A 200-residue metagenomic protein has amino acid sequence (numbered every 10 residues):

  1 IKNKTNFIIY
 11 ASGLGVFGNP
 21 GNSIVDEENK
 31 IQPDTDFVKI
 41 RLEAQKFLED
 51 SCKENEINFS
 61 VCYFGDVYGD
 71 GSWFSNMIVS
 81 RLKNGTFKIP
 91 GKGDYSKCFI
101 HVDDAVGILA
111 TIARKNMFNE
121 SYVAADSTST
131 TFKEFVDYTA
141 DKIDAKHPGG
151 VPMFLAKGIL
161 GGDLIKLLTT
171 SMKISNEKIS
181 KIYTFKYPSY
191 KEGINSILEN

Functional and structural regions predicted by a protein language model:
I1-D36: Conserved Rossmann-fold NAD(P)-dependent oxidoreductase catalytic core, especially the SDR/UDP-sugar
D34-S60: Active-site Tyr-X1-5-Lys
L42, N55-I57, V67-I78, T111-Y122 (+1 more regions): Glycine/proline-rich active-site loop of Rossmann-fold NAD(P)-dependent oxidoreductases
S51-S96, V102: NAD(P)-dependent short-chain dehydrogenase/reductase
C98-A105, N116: A conserved structural motif in NAD(P)-dependent oxidoreductases
D104-A105, L109, A124, F135 (+2 more regions): Non-catalytic, hydrophobic alpha-helical segments
I112-D163: Mid/C-terminal beta-alpha module of Rossmann-like enzyme folds, strongest in SDR-family dehydrogenases/epimerases
K146, I165-N200: C-terminal amphipathic/interface module of NAD(P)-dependent oxidoreductases and related NAD-binding regulators
